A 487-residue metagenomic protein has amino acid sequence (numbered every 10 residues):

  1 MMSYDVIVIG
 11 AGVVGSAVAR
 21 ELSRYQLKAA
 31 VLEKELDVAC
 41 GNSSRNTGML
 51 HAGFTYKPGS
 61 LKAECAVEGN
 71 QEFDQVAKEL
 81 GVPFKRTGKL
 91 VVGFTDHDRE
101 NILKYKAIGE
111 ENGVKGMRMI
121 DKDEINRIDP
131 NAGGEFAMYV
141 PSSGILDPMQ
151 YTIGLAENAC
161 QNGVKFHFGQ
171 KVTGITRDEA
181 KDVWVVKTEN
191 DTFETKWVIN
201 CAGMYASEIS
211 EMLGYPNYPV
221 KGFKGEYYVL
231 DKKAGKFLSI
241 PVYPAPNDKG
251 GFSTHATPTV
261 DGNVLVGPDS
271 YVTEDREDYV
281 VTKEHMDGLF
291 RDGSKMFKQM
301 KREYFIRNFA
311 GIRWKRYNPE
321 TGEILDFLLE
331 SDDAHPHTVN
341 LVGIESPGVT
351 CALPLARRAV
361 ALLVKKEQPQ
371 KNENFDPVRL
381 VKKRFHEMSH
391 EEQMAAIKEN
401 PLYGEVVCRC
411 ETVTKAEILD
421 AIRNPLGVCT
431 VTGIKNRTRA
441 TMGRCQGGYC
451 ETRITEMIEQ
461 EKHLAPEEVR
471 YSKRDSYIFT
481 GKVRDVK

Functional and structural regions predicted by a protein language model:
Y4-V31: N-terminal Rossmann-like FAD-binding beta1-loop-alpha1 element of flavoenzymes
A17, I175-D182, K187-G267, Y271-V280 (+3 more regions): Flavin-dependent oxidoreductases
R24-S44: Glycine-rich FAD pyrophosphate-binding loop
G48-I128, G134, G251-T254: Dinucleotide-binding Rossmann-like beta1-alpha1 core, especially the glycine-rich loop that anchors the ADP
P58, K62-V67, V92-N101, Y139-E157 (+4 more regions): Short beta-strand to alpha-helix junction loop
Y139-W197: Helical element adjacent to the flavin cofactor pocket in flavoenzyme catalytic cores
P148, V260-D261, V272, E277-V406 (+2 more regions): C-terminal catalytic lobe of FAD-dependent flavoproteins
E405-I418, T438-E456: Local cysteine-cluster metal-coordination motifs and their immediate loop/turn environment, predominantly Fe-S cluster
